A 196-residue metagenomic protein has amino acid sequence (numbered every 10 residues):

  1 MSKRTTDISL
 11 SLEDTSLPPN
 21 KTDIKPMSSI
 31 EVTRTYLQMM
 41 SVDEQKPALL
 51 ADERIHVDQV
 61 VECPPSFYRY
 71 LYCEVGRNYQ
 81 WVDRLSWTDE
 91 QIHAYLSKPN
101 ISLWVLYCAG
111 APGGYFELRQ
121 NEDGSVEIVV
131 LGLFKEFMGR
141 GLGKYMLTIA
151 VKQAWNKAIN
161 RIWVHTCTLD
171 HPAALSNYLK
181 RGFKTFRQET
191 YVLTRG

Functional and structural regions predicted by a protein language model:
M1-V61: Acyl-donor-binding surface of acyltransferase catalytic domains
L49-R84: Short amphipathic alpha-helix that is part of the acyltransferase structural core
L85-W87, L96-V126, V130-K135: A conserved beta-strand-loop-helix scaffold within acyl/acetyltransferase catalytic domains
S102, N160, K184: Short acidic/polar active-site loop segments enriched in Thr and Asp
F134-T148, K157, L169-A173: Conserved glycine-rich acetyl-CoA-binding loop
M138, V164-A174, Y191-G196: Conserved beta-strand-loop-alpha-helix junction that forms the acyl-donor binding cleft
A154-T166: Conserved GNAT acetyl-CoA-binding A-motif
W155, Y178-Q188: Conserved acetyl-CoA-binding loop of GNAT-fold acetyltransferases
